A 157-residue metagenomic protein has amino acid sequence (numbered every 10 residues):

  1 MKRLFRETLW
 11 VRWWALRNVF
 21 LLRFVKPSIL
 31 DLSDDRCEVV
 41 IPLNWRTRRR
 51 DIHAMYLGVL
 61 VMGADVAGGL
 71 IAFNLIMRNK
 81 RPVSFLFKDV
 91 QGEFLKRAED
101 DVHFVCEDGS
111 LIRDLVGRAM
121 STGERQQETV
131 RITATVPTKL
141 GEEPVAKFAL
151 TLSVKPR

Functional and structural regions predicted by a protein language model:
M1-L16: Polybasic, low-complexity association/targeting segments
R6, A98-E99, G109-R157: HotDog/MaoC-like acyl-thioester-processing domains
R23-I29, K88-E93, L115-G117: Short structured motifs
F24, D34, M55, G63 (+4 more regions): Short connector loops at helix/strand junctions that flank enzyme active sites, especially segments positioning acidic
F24-A54: Catalytic strand-loop segment that frames the active site of acyl-thioester-processing enzymes
S28, Q91-E93, V105-E107, T133 (+1 more regions): Residues located in well-ordered beta-strands
T47-L70, R81-P82: Hot-dog-fold acyl-thioester-processing enzymes
I71-L111: Hydrophobic beta-strand-centered segment that forms part of the acyl-chain substrate-binding groove
